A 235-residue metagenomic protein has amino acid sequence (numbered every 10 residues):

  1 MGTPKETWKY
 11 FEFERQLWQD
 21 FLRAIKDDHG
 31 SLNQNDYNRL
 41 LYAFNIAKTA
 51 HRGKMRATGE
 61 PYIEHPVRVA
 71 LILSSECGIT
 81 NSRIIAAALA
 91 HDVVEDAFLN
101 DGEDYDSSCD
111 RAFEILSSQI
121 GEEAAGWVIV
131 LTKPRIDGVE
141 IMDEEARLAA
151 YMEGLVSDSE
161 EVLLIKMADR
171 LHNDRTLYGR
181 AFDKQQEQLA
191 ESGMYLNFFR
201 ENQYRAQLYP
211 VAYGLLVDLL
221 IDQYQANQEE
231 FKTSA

Functional and structural regions predicted by a protein language model:
M1-A235: Active-site helical microenvironments for divalent-metal-assisted chemistry
